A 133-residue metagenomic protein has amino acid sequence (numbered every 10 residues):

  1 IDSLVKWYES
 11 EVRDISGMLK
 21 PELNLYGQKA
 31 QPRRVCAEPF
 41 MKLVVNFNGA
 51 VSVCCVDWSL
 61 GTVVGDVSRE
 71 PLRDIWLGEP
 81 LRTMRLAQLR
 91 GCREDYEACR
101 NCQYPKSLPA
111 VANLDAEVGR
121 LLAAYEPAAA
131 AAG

Functional and structural regions predicted by a protein language model:
I1-G91, N101-A129: Radical SAM enzyme [4Fe-4S]-AdoMet core and its adjacent flexible, acidic and glycine-rich loops/tails across
D95-A98: Short metal-coordination and nucleic-acid-contact micro-motifs, chiefly zinc-binding Cys/His arrays
A132-G133: C-terminal charged interaction modules
